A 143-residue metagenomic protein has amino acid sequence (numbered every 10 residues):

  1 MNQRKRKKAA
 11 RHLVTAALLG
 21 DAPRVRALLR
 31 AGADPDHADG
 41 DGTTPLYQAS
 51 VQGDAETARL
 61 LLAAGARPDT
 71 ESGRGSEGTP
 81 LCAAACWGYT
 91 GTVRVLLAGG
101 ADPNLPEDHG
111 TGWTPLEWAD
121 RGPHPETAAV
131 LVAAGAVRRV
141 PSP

Functional and structural regions predicted by a protein language model:
M1-T15, G99, W118-P143: Ankyrin-repeat-protein effector appendages
N2-G40: N-terminal segments that cap or nucleate solenoid repeat domains
R6-T15, A38-T44, E71-P80, P106-T114 (+1 more regions): Ankyrin-repeat boundary/"N-cap" motif
T15-G20, Q48-D54, A83-Y89, W118-H124: Ankyrin repeat A-helix N-terminal signature
D21-L29, D54-A63, Y89-A98, H124-A133: Ankyrin repeat structural motif
Q48-R59, A63, D69-R74, G78 (+1 more regions): Alpha-helical adaptor scaffolds
S72, G78, A85, T90-A98 (+1 more regions): Short, solvent-exposed interaction modules
